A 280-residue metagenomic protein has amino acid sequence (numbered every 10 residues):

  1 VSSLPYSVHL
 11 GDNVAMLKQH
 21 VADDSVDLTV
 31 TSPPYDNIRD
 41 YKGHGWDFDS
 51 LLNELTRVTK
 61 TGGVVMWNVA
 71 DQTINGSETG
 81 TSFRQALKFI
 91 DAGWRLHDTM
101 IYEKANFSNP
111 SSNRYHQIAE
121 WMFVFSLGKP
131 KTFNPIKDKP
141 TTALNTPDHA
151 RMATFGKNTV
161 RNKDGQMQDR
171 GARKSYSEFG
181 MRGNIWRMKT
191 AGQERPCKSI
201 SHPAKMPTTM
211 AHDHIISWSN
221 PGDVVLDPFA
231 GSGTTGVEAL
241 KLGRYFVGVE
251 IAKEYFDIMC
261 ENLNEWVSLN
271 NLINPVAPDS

Functional and structural regions predicted by a protein language model:
V1, L269-S280: Short mixed-charge
V1-L269: Core catalytic lobe of class I
